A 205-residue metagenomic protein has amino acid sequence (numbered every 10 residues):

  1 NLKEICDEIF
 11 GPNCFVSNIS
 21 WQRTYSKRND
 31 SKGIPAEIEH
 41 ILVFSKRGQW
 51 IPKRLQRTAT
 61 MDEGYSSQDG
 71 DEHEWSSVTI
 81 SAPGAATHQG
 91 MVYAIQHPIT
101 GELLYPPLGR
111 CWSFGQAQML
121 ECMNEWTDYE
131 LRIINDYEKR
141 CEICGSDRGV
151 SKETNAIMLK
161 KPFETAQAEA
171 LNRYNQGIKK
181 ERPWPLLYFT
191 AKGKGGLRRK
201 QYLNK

Functional and structural regions predicted by a protein language model:
N1-K205: Class I S-adenosyl-L-methionine
